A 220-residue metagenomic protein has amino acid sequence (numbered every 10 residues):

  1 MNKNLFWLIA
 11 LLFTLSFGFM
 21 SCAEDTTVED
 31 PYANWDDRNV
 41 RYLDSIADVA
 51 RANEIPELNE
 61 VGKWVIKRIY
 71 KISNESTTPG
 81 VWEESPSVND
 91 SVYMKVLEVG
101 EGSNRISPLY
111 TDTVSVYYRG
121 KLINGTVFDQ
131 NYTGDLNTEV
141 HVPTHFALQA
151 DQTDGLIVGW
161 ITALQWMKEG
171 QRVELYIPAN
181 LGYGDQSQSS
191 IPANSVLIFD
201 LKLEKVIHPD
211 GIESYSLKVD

Functional and structural regions predicted by a protein language model:
N2-F6, C22-D220: Cross-family detector of peptidyl-prolyl cis-trans isomerase
F6-S16: Sec-dependent N-terminal signal peptides
F17-S21: C-terminal motif of bacterial Sec signal peptides marking the signal peptidase cleavage site
